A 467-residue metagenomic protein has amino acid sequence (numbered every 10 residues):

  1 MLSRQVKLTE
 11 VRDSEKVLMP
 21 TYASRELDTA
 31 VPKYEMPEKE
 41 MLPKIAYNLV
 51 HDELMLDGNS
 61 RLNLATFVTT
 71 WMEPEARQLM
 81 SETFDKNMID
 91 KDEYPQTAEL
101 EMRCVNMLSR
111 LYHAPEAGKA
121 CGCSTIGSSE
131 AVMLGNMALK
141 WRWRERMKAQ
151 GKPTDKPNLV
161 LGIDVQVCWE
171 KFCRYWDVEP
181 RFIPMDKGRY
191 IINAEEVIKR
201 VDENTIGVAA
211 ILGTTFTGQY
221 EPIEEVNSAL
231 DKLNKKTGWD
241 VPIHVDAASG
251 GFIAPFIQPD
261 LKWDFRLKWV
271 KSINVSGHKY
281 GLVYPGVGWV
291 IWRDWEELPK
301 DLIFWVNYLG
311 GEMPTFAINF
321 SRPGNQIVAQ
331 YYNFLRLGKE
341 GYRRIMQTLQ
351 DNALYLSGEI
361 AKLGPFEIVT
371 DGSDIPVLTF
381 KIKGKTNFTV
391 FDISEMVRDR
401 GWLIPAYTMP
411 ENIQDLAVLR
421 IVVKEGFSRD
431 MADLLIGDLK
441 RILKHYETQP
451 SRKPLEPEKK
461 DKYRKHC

Functional and structural regions predicted by a protein language model:
M1-K119, G401-W402, D438-L439, K465: N-terminal entrance/gating region of PLP-dependent enzymes' catalytic architecture
S14-L18, T70, I126-F304, L309: Conserved PLP-enzyme active-site core in the AAT-like
D28, P32, L161, V165 (+1 more regions): Acidic, Ser/Thr-rich low-complexity intrinsically disordered segments
A117-K119, T154, T370-V377, Q414-L416: Short Gly/Ser/Thr- and Asp/Glu-enriched loop/turn motifs at secondary-structure junctions
A210, P376-F388, G401-I436: Conserved PLP-binding active-site segment of the aspartate aminotransferase-like
L233, I413-C467: PLP-dependent enzyme catalytic core of the Aspartate aminotransferase-like
F256-P376, K381-K385: Active-site C-terminal subdomain of aminotransferase-like
F366-G401, E425, K462-C467: Conserved PLP-binding catalytic core of the aspartate aminotransferase-like
